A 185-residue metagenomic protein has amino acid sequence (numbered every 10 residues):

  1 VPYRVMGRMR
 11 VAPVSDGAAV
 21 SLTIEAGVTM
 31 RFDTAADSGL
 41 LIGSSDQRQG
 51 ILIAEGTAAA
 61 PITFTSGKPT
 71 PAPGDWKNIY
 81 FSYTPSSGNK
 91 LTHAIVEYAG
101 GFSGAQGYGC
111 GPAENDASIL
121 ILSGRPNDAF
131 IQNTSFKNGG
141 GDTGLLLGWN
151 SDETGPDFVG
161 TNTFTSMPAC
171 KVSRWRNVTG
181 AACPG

Functional and structural regions predicted by a protein language model:
V1-G185: Beta-strand/loop edge motif enriched in small/polar residues
